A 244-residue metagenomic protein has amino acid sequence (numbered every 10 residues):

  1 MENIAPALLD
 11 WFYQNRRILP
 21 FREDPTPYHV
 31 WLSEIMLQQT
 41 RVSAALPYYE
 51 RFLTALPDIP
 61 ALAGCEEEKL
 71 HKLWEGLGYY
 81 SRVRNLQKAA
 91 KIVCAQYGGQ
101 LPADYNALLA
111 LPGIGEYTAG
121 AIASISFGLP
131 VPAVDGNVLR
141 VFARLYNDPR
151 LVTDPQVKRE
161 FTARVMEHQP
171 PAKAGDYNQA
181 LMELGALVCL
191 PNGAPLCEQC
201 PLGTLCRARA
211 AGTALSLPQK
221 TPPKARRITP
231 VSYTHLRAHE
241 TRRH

Functional and structural regions predicted by a protein language model:
E2-A7, W11-E198, L202-A211, L217 (+1 more regions): Catalytic cores of DNA base-excision repair glycosylases
A211-Y233: Short microdomains enriched in Cys/His and/or Lys/Arg
T234-H244: Conserved small/polar residues in nucleotide/adenosyl-binding loops
